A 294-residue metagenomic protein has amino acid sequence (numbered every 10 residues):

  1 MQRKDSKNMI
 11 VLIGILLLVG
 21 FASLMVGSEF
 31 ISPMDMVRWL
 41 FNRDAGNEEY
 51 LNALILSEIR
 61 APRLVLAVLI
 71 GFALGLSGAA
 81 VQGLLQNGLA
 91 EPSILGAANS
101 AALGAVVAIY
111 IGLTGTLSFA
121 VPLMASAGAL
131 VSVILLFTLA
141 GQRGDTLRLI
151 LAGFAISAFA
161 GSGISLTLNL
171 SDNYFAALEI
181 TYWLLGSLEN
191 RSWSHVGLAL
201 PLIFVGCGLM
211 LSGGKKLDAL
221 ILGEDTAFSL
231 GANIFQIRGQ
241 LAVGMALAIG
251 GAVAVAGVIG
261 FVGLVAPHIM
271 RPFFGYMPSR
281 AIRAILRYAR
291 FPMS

Functional and structural regions predicted by a protein language model:
M1-S294: Alpha-helical transmembrane segments in inner-membrane proteins
